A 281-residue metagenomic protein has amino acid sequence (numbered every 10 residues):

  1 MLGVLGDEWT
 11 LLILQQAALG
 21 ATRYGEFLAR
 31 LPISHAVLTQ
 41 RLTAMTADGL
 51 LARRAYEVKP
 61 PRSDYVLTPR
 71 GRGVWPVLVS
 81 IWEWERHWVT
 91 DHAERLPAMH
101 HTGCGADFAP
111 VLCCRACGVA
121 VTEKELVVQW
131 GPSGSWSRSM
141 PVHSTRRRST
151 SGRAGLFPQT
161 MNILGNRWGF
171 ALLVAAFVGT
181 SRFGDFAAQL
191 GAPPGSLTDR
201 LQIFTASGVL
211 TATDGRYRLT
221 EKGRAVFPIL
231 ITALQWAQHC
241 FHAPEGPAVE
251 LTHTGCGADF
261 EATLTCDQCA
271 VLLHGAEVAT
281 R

Functional and structural regions predicted by a protein language model:
M1-S34, R95, G155-A192: N-terminal helix-turn-helix DNA-binding core of bacterial DNA-binding proteins
G6, E57-L78, G215-T232: Basic, amphipathic "hinge/linker" alpha-helix immediately C-terminal to the N-terminal HTH DNA-binding motif
I33-T46, G191-A206: Short amphipathic alpha-helical interaction segments
A36, L42, A47-A52, K59-A116: DNA-contacting interfaces and partner/effector-binding or oligomerization modules in DNA-centric proteins
T46-Y56, T205-D214: A short, conserved structural fragment
G73-D91, A225, I229-A243, A248: Short, solvent-exposed amphipathic helices
R86-S149, H242-R281: C-terminal regulatory/oligomerization modules of transcriptional regulators
